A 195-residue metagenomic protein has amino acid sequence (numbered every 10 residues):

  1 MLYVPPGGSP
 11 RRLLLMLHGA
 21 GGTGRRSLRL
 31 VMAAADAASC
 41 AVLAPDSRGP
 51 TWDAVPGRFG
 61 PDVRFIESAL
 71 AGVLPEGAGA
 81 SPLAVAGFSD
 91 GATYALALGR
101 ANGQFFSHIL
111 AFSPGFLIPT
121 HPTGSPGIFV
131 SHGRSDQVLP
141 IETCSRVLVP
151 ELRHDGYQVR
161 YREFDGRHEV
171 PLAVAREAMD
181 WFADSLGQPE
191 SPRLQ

Functional and structural regions predicted by a protein language model:
M1-V4, P10-A78: Serine-hydrolase catalytic machinery in alpha/beta-hydrolase-like enzymes
R12, P126-G127: Alpha/beta-hydrolase fold active-site loops
H18-A20, L74, A78, F88 (+3 more regions): Cell-envelope and extracellular/periplasmic
R25, G57-R64, R100, L139-E142 (+1 more regions): Soluble non-cytosolic domains of exported or imported proteins
R25-M32, A69, F112-H121, E142 (+1 more regions): Alpha-helical scaffolding within the catalytic cores of extracellular/periplasmic polymer-degrading hydrolases
S81-S125: Primarily recognizes the serine-hydrolase "nucleophile elbow" in alpha/beta-hydrolase and SGNH/GDSL folds
F129-S131, Q137-V138, E142-Q195: C-terminal catalytic histidine-bearing segment of alpha/beta-hydrolase fold enzymes
